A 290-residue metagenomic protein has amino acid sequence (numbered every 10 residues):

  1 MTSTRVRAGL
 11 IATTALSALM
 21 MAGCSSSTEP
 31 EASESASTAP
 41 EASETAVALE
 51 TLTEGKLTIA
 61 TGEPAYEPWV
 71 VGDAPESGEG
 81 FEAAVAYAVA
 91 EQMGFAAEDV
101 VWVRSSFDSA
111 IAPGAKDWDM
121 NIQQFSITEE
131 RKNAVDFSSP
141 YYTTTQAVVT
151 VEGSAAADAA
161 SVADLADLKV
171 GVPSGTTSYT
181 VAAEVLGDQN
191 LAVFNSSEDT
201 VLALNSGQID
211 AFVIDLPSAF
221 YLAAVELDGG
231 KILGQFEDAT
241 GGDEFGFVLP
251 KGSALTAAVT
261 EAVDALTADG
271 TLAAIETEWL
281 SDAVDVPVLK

Functional and structural regions predicted by a protein language model:
A18-G23: C-terminal motif of bacterial Sec signal peptides marking the signal peptidase cleavage site
C24-A46: Short, low-complexity, disordered segments immediately C-terminal to signal peptides in bacterial exported proteins
S25, A83, Y87-Q92, T176 (+1 more regions): Extended ligand-binding regions for polar small-molecule ligands
S26, V47, S178-L191, K231-I232 (+1 more regions): Ligand-binding clefts/hinges and TM-proximal coupling segments of bilobed small-molecule sensing domains
E41-N121: Extracytoplasmic small-molecule ligand-binding "clamshell" domains of the periplasmic binding protein/Venus flytrap
E63, T143-T150, P217, A224-D264 (+1 more regions): Periplasmic-binding protein-like
D99-D164: Acidic, polar ligand-binding/catalytic clefts
S109, F125-A134, A183-E184, D210-G241: A ligand-binding cleft/hinge motif common to bilobed small-molecule-binding domains
